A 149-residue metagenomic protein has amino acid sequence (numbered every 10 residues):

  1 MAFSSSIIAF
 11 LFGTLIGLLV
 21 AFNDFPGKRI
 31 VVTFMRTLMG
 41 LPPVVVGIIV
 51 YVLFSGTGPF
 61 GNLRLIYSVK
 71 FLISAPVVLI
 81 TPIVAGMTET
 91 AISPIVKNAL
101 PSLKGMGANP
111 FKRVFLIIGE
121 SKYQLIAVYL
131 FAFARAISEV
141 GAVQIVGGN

Functional and structural regions predicted by a protein language model:
M1, V52-I83: Loop-to-helix entry region at the N-terminal start of transmembrane alpha-helices in multi-pass membrane transporters
M1-V20, Y129: Transmembrane alpha-helix signature in integral membrane proteins
I7, M87-T88, P110-G141: Transmembrane alpha-helices
I16-V50: Cytoplasmic-entry segments and transmembrane alpha-helices of multi-pass inner-membrane transporters
G27-I30, Y67-K70, V77, T81 (+4 more regions): Alpha-helical membrane-protein architecture signal
G86-P94: A hydrophobic alpha-helix feature that marks transmembrane segments and, especially, their cytosolic C-terminal ends
A142-N149: Glycine-rich helix-loop "coupling/hinge" segments at transmembrane-helix boundaries in multipass transporters
